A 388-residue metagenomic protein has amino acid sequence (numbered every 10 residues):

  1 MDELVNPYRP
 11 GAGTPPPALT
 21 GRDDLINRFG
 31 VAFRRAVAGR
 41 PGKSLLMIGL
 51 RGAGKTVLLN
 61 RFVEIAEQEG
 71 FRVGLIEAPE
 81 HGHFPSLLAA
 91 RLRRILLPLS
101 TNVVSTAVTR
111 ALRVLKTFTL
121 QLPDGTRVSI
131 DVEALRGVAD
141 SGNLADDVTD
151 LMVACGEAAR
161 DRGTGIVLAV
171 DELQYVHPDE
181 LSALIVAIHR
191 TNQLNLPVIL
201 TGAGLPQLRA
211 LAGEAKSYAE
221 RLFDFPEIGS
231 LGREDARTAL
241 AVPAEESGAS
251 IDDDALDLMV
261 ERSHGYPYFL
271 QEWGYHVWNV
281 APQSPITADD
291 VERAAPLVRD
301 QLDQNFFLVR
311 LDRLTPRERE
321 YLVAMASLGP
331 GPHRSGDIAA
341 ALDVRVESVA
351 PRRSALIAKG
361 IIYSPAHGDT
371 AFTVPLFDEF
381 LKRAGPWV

Functional and structural regions predicted by a protein language model:
M1-K43, L92, A107, W387-V388: A short, basic N-terminal segment
V5, K43, D254, D300-V388: C-terminal leucine-rich, beta-strand-based interaction scaffolds used for sensing/assembly
A32, V280, A324-L328: Short amphipathic alpha-helical elements of helix-turn-helix/winged-helix folds
A38-I166, L196-V198: P-loop NTPase nucleotide-binding core
I65, A187, H276, A355-A358: Alpha-helical DNA-recognition elements
I76-A78, D224-D235: Conserved AAA+ ATPase "SRH/arginine-finger" region at the nucleotide-binding site
R160-V170, Q174-A183, A187-S217, E227: Sensor-1/coupling segment of RecA-like P-loop NTPase cores
A241-Q304: Amphipathic alpha-helical "lid/sensor" segments that cap RecA-like P-loop NTPase cores
